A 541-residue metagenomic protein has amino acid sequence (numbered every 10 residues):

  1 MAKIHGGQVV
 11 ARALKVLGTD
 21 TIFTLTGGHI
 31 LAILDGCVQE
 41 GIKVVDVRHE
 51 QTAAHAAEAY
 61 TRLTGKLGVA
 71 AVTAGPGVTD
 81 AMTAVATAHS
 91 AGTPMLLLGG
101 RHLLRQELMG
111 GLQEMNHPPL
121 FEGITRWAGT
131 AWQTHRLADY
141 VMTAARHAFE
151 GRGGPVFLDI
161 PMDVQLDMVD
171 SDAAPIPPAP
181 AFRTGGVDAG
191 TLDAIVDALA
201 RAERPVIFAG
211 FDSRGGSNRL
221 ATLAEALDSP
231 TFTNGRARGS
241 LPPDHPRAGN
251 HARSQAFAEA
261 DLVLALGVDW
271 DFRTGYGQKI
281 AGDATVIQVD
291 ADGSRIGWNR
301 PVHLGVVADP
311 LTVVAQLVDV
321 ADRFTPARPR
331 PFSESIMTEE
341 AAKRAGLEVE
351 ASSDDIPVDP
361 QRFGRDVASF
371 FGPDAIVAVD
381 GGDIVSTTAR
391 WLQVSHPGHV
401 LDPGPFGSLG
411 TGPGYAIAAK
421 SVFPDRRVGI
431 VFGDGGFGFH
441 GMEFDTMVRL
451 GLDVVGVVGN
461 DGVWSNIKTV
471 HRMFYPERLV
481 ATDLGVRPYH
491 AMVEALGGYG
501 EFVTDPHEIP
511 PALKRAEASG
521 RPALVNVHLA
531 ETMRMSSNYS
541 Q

Functional and structural regions predicted by a protein language model:
M1, H135, S171-A173, A202 (+4 more regions): Phosphate/pyrophosphate-binding active-site segments
M1-A56, Q165, S171-A194, A221 (+3 more regions): A cross-family phosphate/adenosyl-ligand binding-site feature
Q8-T19, A59-G65, H89, H147-R152 (+6 more regions): Glycine-rich phosphate/diphosphate-binding loops that line cofactor/substrate pockets in enzymes
V10, L17, L25-V38, T338-A419 (+1 more regions): Active-site diphosphate/adenylate-binding microenvironment
L31-L104, E259-D271, S386-W464: Thiamine diphosphate
G99-V141, N234-I336: Glycine-rich, acidic loop regions that bind phosphate or pyrophosphate groups
E107, L112-Q113, A226, S254-F257 (+5 more regions): Thiamine diphosphate
T143, H147-R201, L347-V349: Conformationally flexible catalytic loops at phosphate/diphosphate-handling active centers
